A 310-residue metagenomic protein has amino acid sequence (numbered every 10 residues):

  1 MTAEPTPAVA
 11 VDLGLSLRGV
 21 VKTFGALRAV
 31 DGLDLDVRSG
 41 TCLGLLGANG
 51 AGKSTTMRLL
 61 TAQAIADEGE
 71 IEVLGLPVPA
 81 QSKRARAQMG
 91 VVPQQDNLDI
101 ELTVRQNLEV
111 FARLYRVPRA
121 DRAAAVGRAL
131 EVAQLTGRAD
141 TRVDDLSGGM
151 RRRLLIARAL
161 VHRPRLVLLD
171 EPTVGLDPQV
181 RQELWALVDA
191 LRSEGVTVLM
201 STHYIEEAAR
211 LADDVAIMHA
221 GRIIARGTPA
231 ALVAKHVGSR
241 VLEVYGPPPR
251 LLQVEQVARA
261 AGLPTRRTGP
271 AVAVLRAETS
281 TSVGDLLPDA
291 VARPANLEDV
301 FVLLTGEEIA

Functional and structural regions predicted by a protein language model:
T2-E4, A271-A310: C-terminal coupling/interaction segments
E109, R113, A120-R138: Conserved ABC ATPase "signature" region
R142-L146: Conserved ABC ATPase signature
R163: Conserved catalytic motifs of ABC-family nucleotide-binding domains
V167-D170: Catalytic Walker B motif of ABC-type/P-loop ATPase nucleotide-binding domains
L184-A277: ABC transporter nucleotide-binding domain
